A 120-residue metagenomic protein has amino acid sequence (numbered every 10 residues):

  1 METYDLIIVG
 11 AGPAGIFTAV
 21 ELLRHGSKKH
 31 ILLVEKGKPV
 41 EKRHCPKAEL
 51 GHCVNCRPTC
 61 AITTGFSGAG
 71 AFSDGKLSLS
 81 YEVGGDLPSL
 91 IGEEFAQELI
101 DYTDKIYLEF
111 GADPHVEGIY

Functional and structural regions predicted by a protein language model:
M1-A14, L32-V34: Beta1/beta-strand and adjacent pyrophosphate-binding region of the FAD-binding site in flavoprotein oxidoreductases
I8-G10, T18, G75: Conserved structural-core and active-site-/substrate-pathway-adjacent residues in large, well-folded domains of enzymes
G15-I16, G65: Hydrophobic alpha-helical segments
I16-F17, N55: Short alpha-helical segments and helix-capping/turn motifs at coil-helix boundaries
A19, L23-R24: Gly/Ala-rich phosphate-binding loop of Rossmann-like dinucleotide-binding domains, activating on the conserved
S27-I31: A generic structural motif
K36-Y120: Conserved N-terminal/central alpha/beta ligand/cofactor-binding core
